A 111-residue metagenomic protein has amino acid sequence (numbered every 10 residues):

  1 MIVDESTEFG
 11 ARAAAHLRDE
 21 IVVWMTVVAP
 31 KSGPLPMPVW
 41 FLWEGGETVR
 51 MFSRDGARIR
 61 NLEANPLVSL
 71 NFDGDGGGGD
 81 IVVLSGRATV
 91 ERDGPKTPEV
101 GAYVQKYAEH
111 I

Functional and structural regions predicted by a protein language model:
M1-D19: Extreme N-terminal tail/first-helix region
M1-E5, G77-I111: Charged, gly/pro-rich active-site loop segments
F9-R12, R58, E99: Hydrophobic alpha-helical segments typical of transmembrane helices and their membrane-interface/capping positions
E20-R54, L70-F72, V82-L84: Short beta-strand segments
K31, E47, A57, G76 (+1 more regions): Residues that cap or initiate secondary-structure elements
S53-A57, Y107: Short, solvent-exposed aromatic-acidic interface loops
G56-N65, S69-S85, T89: Helix-adjacent hinge/juxtasegments
